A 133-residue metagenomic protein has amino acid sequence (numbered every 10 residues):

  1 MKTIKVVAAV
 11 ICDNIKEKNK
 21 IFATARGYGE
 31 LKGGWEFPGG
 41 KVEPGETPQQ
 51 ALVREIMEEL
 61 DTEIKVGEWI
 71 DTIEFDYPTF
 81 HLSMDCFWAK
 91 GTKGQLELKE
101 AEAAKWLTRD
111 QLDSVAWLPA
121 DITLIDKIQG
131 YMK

Functional and structural regions predicted by a protein language model:
M1-I21: Conserved N-terminal beta-strand and adjoining loop/helix that marks the start of the Nudix/MutT-like hydrolase domain
K5-V7, N19, L82-D85, E102: Change "...and in nucleic-acid phosphodiester-cleaving endonucleases..." to "...and in nucleic-acid processing enzymes
I11-C12, A23, A89-G91, W106: Conserved hydrophobic "DFG−1" position in protein kinase catalytic cores
E17-K18, K93-E97: Short helix-loop capping/hinge motifs at secondary-structure junctions, enriched in acidic/polar residues
K18-E59: Conserved Nudix-box catalytic region and its N-terminal flanking loop in Nudix hydrolases and closely related
E30, F80, E97-K133: Nudix hydrolase/Nudix homology domain
P48, L52-M57, W69, F87 (+1 more regions): Hydrophobic packing within well-folded, soluble alpha/beta domains
E63-K65, T72-Q95, A103-K105, I128: Active-site-adjacent beta-strand/loop module that shapes the phosphate/pyrophosphate-binding cleft
